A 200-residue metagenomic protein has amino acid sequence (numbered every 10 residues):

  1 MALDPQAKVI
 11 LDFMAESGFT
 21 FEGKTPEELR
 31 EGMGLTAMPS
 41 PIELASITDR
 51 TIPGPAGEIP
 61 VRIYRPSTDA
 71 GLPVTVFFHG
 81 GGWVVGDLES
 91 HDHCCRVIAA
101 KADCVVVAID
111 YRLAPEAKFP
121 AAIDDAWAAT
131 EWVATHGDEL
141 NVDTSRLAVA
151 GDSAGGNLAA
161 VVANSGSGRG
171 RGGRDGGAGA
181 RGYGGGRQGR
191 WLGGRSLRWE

Functional and structural regions predicted by a protein language model:
M1-I63: A glycine/proline-hinged amphipathic helix-loop "lid/cap" segment that gates access to hydrophobic ligand pockets
G71-G81: Short beta-strand element of the alpha/beta-hydrolase
E89-I109: Short amphipathic alpha-helix adjacent to the substrate-entry channel of hydrolases
D110-A114: Short beta-to-alpha linker loops that shape the active-site pocket of alpha/beta-hydrolase fold enzymes
A117-E139, V161: Alpha/beta-hydrolase active-site loop
A134, G156-R169: Short glycine-enriched nucleophile-adjacent loop and the immediately C-terminal alpha-helix near the catalytic center
A134-A150, G170: Gly/Ser-rich "nucleophile elbow"/oxyanion-hole loop immediately N-terminal to the catalytic nucleophile in hydrolases
N164-E200: Hydrolase active-site cap/lid region
